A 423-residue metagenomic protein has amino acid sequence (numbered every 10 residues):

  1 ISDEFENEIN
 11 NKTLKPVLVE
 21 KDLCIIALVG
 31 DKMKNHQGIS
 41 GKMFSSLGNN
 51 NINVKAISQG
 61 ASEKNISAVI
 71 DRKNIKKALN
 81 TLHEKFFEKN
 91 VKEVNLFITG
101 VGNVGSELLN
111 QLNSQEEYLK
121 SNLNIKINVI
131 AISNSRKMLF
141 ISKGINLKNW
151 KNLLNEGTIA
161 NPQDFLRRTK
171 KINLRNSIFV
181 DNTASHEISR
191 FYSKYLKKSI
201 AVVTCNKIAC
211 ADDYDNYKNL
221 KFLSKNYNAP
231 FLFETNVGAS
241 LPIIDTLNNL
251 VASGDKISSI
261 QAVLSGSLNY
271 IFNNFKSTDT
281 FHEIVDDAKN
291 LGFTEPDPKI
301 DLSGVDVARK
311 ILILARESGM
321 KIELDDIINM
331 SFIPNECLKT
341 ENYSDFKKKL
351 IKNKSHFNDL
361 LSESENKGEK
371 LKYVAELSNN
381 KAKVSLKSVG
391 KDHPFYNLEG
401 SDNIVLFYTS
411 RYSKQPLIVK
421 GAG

Functional and structural regions predicted by a protein language model:
I1-L109, Q115, G423: A conserved regulatory-domain signal marking ACT and ACT-like small-molecule sensing domains and adjacent regulatory
D31, Q59-E63, S135-K137, K207-C210 (+2 more regions): Short, ordered loop/turn segments at secondary-structure junctions
A56-I57, I178-D181, V202-C205, F231-T235 (+3 more regions): General beta-strand structural signal in soluble alpha/beta enzymes
N95-V101, G105-K197: N-terminal glycine-/serine-/threonine-rich beta1-alpha1-beta2 phosphate-ribose binding loop of Rossmann-like
S185-K198, K207-T235, A239-L250: Rossmann-fold NAD(P)-binding glycine/threonine-rich loop
K225-N228, L232-T294, D301-D306, I313: Rossmann-like NAD(P)H-binding beta-loop-alpha module
S259-Q261, N269, D287, N379-G423: Catalytic, metal-anchored helix/loop core of enzyme active sites in primary metabolism
N274-F275, H282-N397: Substrate-binding/catalytic subdomain of NAD(P)-dependent oxidoreductase enzymes
